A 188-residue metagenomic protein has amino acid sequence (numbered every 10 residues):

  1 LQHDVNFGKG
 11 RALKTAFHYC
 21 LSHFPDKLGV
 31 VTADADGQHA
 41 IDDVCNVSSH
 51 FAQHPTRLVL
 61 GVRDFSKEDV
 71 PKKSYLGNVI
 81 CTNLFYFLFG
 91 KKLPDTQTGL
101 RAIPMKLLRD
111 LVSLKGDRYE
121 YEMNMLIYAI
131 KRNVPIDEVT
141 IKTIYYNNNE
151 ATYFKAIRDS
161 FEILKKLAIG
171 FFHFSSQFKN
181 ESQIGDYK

Functional and structural regions predicted by a protein language model:
L1, D36-G37, S48, D95 (+2 more regions): Intrinsically disordered, low-complexity regions enriched for glutamine and histidine
L1-Q2, V30-T32, L60-R63, Y121 (+1 more regions): Short beta-strands and strand-loop turn motifs
H3-S22, I41-Y119, Y146-L164: Acceptor/aglycone-binding surface of glycosyltransferases and processive sugar-polymer synthases
F24-Q38: Short beta-strand-to-loop acidic/aromatic patch adjacent to the donor-nucleotide binding site
P25-L28, P55, P135: Short loop/turn motifs at secondary-structure junctions
N46, G90, L114-K188: Hydrophobic helical membrane-anchoring modules
